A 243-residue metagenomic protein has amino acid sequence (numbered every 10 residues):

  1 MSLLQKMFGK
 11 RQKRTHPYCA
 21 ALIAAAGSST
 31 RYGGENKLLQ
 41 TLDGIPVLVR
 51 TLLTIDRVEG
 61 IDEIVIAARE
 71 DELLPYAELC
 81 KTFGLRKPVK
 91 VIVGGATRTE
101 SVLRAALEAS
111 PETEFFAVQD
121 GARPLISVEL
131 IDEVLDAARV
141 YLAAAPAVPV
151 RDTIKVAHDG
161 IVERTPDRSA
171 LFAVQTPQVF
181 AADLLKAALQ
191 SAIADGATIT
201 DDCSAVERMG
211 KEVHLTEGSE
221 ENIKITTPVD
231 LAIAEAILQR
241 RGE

Functional and structural regions predicted by a protein language model:
M1-A20, R57, D201-D202, E220-N222 (+1 more regions): SAM-dependent methyltransferases
L3-K6, K10-L73: N-terminal glycine-rich phosphate-binding loop and ensuing alpha1 helix
I23, L48, A105, Q119-D120 (+3 more regions): Residue-level signal for inorganic ion chemistry
L74-L79: Acidic helix N-cap motif at the loop->helix transition within catalytic regions of sugar-transfer enzymes
F83-A96: Conserved donor nucleotide-binding strand/loop of the catalytic core
G95, T99-L103, T200: Glycine-rich phosphate-binding loop at the start of an alpha helix
E100-F115: Active-site nucleotide-sugar/metal-binding loop of Leloir-type enzymes
L125-T216, E243: Conserved core of the sugar-phosphate nucleotidyltransferase
